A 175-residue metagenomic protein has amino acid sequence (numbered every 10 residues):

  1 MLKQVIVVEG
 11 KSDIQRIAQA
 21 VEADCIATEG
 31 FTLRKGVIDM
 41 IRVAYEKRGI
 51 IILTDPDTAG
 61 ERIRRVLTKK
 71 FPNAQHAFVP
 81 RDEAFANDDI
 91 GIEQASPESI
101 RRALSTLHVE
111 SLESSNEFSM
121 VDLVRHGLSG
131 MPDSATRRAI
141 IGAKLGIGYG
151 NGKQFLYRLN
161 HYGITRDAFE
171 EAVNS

Functional and structural regions predicted by a protein language model:
M1-K3, Q15, V37-M40: Phosphate-handling DNA/RNA-contact segment within nucleic-acid enzymes
M1-V5, R48-I51: Short active-site oxyanion
L2-K3, A27-T32: Short, flexible loop segments at the rims of nucleotide/cofactor-binding pockets, characterized by
V8, T28, T58: Short glycine/serine/threonine-biased micro-segments
G10-D13: Short, polar loop motifs at secondary-structure junctions
Q19, A23, F31-S175: TOPRIM fold recognition
